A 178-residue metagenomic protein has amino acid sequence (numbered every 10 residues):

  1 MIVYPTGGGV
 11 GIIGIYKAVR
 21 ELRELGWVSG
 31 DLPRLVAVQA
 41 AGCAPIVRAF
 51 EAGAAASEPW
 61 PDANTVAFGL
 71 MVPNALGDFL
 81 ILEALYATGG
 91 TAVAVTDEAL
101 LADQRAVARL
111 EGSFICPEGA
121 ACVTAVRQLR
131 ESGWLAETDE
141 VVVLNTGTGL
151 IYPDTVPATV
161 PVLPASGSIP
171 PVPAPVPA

Functional and structural regions predicted by a protein language model:
M1, R34, D139-E140: Residues that mark the start of a beta-strand
M1-G26, A102-R105: Active-site/ligand-binding-proximal alpha/beta "capping" segment
Y4-G7, V36-Q39, V143-T146: Short beta-strand segments
T6-Y16, P45-I46, G119-V126, I151-Y152: Short glycine/serine/threonine-rich phosphate/pyrophosphate-binding segments that cradle anionic phosphate groups
K17-E21, R48, R127-E131: Short, well-ordered alpha-helices that flank and scaffold nucleotide-derived cofactor binding pockets
E21-I115, A158-A178: Active-site/ligand-binding loops adjacent to catalytic centers
E58-P61, A121-A178: Phosphate-binding loop/pocket of nucleotide- and phosphate-handling active sites
